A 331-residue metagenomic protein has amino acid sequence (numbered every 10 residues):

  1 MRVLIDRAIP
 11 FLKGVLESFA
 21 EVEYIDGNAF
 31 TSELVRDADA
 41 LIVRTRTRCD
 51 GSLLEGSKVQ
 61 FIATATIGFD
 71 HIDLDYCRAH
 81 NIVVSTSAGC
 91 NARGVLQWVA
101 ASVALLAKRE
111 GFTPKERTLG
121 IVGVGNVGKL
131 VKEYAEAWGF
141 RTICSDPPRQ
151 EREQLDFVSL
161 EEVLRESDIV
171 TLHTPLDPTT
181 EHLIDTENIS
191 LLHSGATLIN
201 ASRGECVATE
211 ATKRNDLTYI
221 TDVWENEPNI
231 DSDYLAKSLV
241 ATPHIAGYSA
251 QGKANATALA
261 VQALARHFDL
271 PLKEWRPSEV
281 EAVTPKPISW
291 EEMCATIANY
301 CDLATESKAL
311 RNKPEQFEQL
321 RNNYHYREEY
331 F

Functional and structural regions predicted by a protein language model:
M1-A38: N-terminal glycine-/charge-rich "phosphate-binding" loop or analogous flexible N-terminal tail
P10, A137-Q154: NAD(P)-binding Rossmann-fold cofactor-contacting core
V35-A40, G56-Q60, R165-V170, H193-A196: Short acidic/histidine-rich motifs immediately flanking catalytic phosphotransfer sites in two-component signaling
D39-G111: Phosphate/diphosphate ligand-binding glycine-rich loop within oxidoreductases
D50, R149-D233: Rossmann-like adenosine-cofactor binding region
L96, K115-E136: Glycine-rich adenosine-cofactor-binding loop
L96-F112, E136-F140, S238, T257-R266: Oxidoreductase and adenylate-handling cofactor-binding alpha/beta cores
G195, A201-F331: Rossmann-like dinucleotide-binding domain for NAD(H)/NADP(H)
